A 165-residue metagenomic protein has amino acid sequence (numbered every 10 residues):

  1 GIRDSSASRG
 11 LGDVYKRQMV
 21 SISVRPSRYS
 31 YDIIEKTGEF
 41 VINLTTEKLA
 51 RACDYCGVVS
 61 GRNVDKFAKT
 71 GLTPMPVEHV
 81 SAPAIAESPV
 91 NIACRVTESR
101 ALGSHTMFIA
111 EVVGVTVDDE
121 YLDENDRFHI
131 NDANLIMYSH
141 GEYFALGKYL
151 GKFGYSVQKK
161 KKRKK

Functional and structural regions predicted by a protein language model:
R3, R9, D13-K165: Basic, polyanion-binding surface patches
